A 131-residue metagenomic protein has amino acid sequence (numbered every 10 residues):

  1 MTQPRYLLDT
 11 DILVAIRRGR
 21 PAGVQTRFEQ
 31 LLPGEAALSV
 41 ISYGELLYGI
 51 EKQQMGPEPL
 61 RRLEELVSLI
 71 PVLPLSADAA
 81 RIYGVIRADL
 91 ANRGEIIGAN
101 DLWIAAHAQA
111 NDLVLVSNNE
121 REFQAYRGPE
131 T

Functional and structural regions predicted by a protein language model:
M1-L38, G49-E65, R121: Short, well-structured N-terminal submotif of metal-dependent ribonuclease cores
T2-P4, R61, I70-N118: Active-site neighborhoods of divalent-metal-dependent phosphate/nucleic-acid chemistry enzymes
L31-G34, L66-I70, R93, N111 (+1 more regions): Structured helix-beta-strand junction loops
R121-G128: Short loop/helix-cap segments at secondary-structure boundaries that form the rim of catalytic
T131: Basic, glycine-rich
